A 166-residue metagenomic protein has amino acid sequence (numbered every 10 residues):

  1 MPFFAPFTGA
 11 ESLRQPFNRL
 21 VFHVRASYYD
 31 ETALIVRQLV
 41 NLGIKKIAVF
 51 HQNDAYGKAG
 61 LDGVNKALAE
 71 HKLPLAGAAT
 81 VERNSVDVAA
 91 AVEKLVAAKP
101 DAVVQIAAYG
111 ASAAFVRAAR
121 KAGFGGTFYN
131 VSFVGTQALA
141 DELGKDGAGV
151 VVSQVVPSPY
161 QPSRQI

Functional and structural regions predicted by a protein language model:
M1, L20, A148-G149: A generic secondary-structure signal marking the coil-to-beta-strand transition
P2-A10, H23, T80, F128-F133: Short beta-strand elements of ligand-binding domains
F3, L75-A76, V150: Generic structural signal for residues in well-ordered beta-strands
F7-T8, H51, A107, S132-F133 (+1 more regions): Short secondary-structure boundary segments
A10-S12, R19-G123, P159-I166: Extracellular/periplasmic Venus flytrap/periplasmic-binding protein
S12-P16, D141-E142: Short loop/helix-cap segments at secondary-structure boundaries that form the rim of catalytic
V116-I166: Extracellular/periplasmic periplasmic-binding protein-like sensory domains
